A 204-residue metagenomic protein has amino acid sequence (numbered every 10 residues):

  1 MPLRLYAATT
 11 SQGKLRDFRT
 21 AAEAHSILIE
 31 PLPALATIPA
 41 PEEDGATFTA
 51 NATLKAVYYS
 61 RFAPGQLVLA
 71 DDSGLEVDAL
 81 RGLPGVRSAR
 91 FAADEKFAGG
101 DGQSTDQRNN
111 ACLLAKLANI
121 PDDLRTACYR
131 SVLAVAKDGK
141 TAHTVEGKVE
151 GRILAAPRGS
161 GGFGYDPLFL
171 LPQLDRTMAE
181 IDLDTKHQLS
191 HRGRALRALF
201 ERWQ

Functional and structural regions predicted by a protein language model:
P2-Y6, Q12-Q204: Anionic-ligand binding patches
